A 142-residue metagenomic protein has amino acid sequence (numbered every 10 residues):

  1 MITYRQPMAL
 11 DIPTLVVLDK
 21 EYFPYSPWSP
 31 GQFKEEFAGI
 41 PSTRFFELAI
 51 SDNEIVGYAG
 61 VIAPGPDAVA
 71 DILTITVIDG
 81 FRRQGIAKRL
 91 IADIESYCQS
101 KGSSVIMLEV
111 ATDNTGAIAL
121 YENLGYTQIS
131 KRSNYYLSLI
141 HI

Functional and structural regions predicted by a protein language model:
I2-T3: Extreme N-terminal starter segment of soluble prokaryotic enzymes
Q6-L10, V16-R82, I91-D93, Y97: Acetyl-CoA-dependent GNAT
F81, Y135-Y136: PDZ/PDZ-like domain micro-motif
G85: Conserved G/P- and acidic residue-centered "switch" motifs that form tight phosphate/ATP-binding loops in soluble
I91, C98-E109: Conserved GNAT acetyl-CoA-binding A-motif
E122-R132: Conserved acetyl-CoA-binding loop of GNAT-fold acetyltransferases
I140-I142: Conserved small/polar residues in nucleotide/adenosyl-binding loops
